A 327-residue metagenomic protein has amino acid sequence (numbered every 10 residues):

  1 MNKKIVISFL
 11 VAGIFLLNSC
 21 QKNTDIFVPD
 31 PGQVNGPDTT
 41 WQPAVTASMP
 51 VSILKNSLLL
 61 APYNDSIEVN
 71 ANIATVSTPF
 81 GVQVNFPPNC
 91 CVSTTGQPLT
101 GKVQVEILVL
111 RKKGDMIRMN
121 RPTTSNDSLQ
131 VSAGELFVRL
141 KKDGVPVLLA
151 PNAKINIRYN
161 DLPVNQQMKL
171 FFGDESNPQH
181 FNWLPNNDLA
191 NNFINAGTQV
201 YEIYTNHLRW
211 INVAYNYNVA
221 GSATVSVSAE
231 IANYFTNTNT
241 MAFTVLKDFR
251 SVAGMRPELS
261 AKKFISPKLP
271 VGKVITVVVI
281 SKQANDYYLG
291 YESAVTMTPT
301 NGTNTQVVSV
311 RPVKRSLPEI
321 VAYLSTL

Functional and structural regions predicted by a protein language model:
M1-I5, Q21-K22: Positively charged n-region of N-terminal signal peptides that target proteins for export
I5-I14: Sec-dependent N-terminal signal peptides
L16-S19: C-terminal motif of bacterial Sec signal peptides marking the signal peptidase cleavage site
Q21-Q83, N89-T100, L108-K113, N120-L327: Proteolytic cleavage junctions
